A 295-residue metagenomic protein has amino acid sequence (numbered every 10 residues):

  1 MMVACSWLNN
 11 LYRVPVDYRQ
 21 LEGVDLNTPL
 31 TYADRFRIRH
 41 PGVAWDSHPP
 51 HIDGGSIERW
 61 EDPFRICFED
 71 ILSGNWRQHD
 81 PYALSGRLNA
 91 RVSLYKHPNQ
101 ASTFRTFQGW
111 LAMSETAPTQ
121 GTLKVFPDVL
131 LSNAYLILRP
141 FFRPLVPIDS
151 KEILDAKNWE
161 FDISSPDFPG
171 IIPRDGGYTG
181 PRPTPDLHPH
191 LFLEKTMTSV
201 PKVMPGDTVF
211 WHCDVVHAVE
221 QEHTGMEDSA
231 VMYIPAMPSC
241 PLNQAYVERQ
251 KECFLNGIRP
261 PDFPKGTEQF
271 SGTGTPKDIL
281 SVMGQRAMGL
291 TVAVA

Functional and structural regions predicted by a protein language model:
M1-P185, E194-P201, E220-G225, I234: Non-heme Fe(II) oxygenase catalytic core, chiefly the N-lobe of the double-stranded beta-helix
R143-V216, E220-A295: Conserved double-stranded beta-helix
